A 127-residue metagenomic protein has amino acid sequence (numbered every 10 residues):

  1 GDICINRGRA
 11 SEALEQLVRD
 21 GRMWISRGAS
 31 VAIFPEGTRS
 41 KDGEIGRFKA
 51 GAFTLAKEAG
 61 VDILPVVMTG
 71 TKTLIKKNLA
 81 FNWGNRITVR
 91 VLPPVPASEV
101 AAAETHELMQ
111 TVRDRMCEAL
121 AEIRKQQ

Functional and structural regions predicted by a protein language model:
G1-S11: Catalytic core of membrane glycerolipid acyltransferases/transacylases, capturing the structured, soluble-facing
L14-Q127: Non-catalytic C-terminal accessory region of glycerolipid acyltransferases and related lyso-lipid remodeling enzymes
